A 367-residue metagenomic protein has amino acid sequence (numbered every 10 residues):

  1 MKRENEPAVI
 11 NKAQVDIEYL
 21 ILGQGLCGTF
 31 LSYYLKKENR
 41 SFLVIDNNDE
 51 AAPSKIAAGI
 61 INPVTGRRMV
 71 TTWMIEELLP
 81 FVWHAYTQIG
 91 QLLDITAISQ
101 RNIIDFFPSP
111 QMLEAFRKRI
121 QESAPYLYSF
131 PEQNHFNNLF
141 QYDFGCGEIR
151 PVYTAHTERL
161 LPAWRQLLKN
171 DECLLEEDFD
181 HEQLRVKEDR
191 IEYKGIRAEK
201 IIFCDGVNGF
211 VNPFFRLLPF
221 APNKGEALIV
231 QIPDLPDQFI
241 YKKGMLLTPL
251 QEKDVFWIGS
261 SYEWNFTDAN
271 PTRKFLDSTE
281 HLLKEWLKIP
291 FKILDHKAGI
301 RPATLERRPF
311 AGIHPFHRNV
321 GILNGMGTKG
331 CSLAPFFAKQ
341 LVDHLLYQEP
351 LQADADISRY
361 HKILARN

Functional and structural regions predicted by a protein language model:
M1-E18, K37: Extreme N-terminal leader/targeting segments of oxidoreductases
L20-L22, I196-N208, A338: Short hydrophobic core segments
I21, G25-L26, T328: Residue-level detector of alpha-helix initiation sites
C27-E38, N47, K55, I60 (+3 more regions): Active-site substrate-recognition segment that forms the wall of the catalytic cavity or substrate channel
I60-D143: Dinucleotide-binding Rossmann-like beta1-alpha1 core, especially the glycine-rich loop that anchors the ADP
R67, I95-I104, F130-Q166, L175-D178 (+3 more regions): Helix-loop-beta segment of a Rossmann-like dinucleotide-binding subdomain
M69-F81, G147-A163, N270-F275, S332-L333: Short beta-strand to alpha-helix junction loop
D295-N367: C-terminal catalytic lobe of FAD-dependent flavoproteins
